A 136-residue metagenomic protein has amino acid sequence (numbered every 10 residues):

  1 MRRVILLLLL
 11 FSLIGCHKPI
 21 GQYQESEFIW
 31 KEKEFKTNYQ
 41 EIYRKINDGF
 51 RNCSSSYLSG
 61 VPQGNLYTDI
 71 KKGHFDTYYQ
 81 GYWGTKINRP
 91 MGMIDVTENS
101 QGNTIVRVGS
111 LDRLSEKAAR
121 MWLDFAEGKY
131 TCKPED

Functional and structural regions predicted by a protein language model:
R2-L7: Sec-dependent signal peptide recognition, specifically the positively charged N-region followed immediately by
S12-G15: C-terminal motif of bacterial Sec signal peptides marking the signal peptidase cleavage site
H17-D136: Ser/Thr-rich, low-complexity intrinsically disordered terminal regions
